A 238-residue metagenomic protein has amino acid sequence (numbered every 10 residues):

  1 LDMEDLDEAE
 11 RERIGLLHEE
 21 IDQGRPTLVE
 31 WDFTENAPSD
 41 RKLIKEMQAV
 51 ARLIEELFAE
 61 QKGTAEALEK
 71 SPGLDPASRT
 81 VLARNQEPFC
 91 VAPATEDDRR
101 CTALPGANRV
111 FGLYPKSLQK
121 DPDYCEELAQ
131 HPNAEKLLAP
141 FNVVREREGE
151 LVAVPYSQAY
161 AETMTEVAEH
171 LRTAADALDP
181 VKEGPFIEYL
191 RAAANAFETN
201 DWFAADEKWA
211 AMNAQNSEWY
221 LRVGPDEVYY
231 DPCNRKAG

Functional and structural regions predicted by a protein language model:
L1-Y189, A193, A205: N-terminal helix-rich structural modules
A94, Y114, L118-Q119, C125 (+2 more regions): Well-ordered beta-sheet/strand-loop patches within structured domains
